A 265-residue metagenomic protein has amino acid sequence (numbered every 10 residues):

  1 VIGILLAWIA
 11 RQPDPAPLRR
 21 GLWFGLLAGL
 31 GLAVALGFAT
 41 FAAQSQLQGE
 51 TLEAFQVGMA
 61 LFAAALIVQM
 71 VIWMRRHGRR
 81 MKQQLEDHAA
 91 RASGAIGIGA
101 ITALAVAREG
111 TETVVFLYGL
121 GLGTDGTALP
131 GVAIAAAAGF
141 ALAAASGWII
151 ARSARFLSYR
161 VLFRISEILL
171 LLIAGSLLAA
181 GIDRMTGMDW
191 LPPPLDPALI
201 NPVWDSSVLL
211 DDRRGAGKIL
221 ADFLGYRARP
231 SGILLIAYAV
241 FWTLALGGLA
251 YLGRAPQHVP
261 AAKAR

Functional and structural regions predicted by a protein language model:
I2-R265: Multi-pass alpha-helical transmembrane bundle typical of ion/small-solute transporters and intramembrane aspartyl
